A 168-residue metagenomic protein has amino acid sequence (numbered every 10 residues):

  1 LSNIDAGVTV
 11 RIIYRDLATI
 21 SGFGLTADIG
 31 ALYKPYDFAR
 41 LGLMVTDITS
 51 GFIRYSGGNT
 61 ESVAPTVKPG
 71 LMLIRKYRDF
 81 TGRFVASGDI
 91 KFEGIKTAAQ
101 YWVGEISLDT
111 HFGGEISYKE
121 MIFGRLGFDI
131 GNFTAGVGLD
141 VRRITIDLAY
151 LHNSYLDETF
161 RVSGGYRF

Functional and structural regions predicted by a protein language model:
L1-F168: Outer-membrane beta-barrel porins/channels
